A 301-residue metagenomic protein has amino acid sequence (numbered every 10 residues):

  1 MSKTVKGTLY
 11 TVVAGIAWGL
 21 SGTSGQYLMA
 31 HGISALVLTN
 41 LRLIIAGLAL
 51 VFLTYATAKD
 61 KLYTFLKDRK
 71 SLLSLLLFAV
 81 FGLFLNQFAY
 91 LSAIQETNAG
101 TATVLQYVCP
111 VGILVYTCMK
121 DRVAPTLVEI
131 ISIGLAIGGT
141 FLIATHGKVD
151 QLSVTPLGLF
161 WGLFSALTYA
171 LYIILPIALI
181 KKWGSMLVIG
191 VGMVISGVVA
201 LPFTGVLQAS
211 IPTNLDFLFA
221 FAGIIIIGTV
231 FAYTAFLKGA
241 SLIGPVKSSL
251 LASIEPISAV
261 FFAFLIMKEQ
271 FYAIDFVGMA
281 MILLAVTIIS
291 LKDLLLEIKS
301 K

Functional and structural regions predicted by a protein language model:
M1-L41, Q151-A178, V198, S300-K301: Glycine-/small-residue-enriched transmembrane alpha-helix faces in small-molecule transporters and effluxers
K6-A14, L62-A89, I131-I133, P156-L167 (+3 more regions): Loop-to-transmembrane-helix transition segments
L9, G15, L41, Q87 (+3 more regions): Helix-helix packing/entry segments at the starts of transmembrane helices
G22, V51-G100, L142, I225-I243: Specific transmembrane alpha-helical segments of multi-pass solute transporters/efflux pumps, especially DMT/EamA
T23-A35, L62-T64, S92-Q95, A144-T155 (+2 more regions): Membrane-interface helix termini and inter-helical loops of multi-pass transporters
L28, L38, R42, A93 (+9 more regions): Hydrophobic/aromatic residues within transmembrane alpha-helices of multi-pass small-molecule transporters
L43, V123, A144-H146, F217-F219 (+1 more regions): C-terminal-most transmembrane helix of multi-pass membrane proteins
I45-A49, L105-M119, G134-L135, I195-V199 (+3 more regions): Alpha-helical transmembrane segments of compact multi-pass small-molecule transporters, enriched in specific families
